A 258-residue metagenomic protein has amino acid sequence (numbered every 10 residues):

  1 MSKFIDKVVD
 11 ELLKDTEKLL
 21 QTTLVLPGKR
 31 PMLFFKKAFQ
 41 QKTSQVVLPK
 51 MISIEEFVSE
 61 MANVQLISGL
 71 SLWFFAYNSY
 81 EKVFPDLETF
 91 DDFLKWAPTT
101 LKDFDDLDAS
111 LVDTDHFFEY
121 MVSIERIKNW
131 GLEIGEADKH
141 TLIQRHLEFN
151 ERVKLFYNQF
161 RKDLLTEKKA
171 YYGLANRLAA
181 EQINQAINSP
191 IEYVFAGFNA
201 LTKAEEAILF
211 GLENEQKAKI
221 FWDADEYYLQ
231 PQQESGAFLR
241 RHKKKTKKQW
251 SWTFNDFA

Functional and structural regions predicted by a protein language model:
M1-L12: N- or domain-start disorder-to-order transition segments that initiate the globular core
D15: Active-site beta-strand-loop-beta-strand hairpin of nuclease catalytic cores that positions key catalytic residues
L19-P31: Conserved RecA-like ASCE P-loop NTPase motor core of nucleic-acid helicases/translocases
L19-Q21, N188-E192, E215-K217: A general structural motif
L24-L26, V194-F195, A218-D223: Structural recognition of the conserved hydrophobic beta-strand(s) that form the central parallel beta-sheet of P-loop
K29-I187, K203, D225: Basic/charged alpha-beta structural segments of nucleotide/phosphate-handling enzymes
S189-L201: Conserved P-loop NTPase "ATPase switch" module shared by AAA+ and STAND
K203-A258: Conserved RecA-like helicase ATPase core segment that couples NTP binding/hydrolysis to strand translocation
